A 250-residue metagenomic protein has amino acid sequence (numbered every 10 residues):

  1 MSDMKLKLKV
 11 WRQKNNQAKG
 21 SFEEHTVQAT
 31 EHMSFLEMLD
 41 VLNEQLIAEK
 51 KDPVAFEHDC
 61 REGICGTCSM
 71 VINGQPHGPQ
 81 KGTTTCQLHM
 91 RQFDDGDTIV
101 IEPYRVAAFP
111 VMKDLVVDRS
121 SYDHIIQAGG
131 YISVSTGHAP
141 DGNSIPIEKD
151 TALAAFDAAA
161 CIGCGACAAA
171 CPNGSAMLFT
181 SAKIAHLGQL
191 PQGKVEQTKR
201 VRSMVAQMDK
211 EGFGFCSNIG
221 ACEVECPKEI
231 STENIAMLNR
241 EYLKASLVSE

Functional and structural regions predicted by a protein language model:
D3-H25: Eukaryote-biased recognition of intrinsically disordered, low-complexity regulatory segments
W11, Q28, I72-G74: Short strand-turn-strand beta-turns centered on an Asx-Gly dipeptide
F22-S34: Short, contiguous acidic and Ser/Thr-rich linear segments
M33-D52, I99-E250: Ferredoxin-type iron-sulfur electron-transfer modules in oxidoreductases and energy-metabolism complexes
A55-T67: Short, structured protein-protein interaction patches enriched in aromatics and acidic/basic residues, typified by
I64, M70-I72, C222: Functionalized membrane-embedded alpha-helices
I72-G96, I101: Glycine-rich phosphate/adenylate-binding loop and adjacent beta-alpha elements of nucleotide- or dinucleotide-binding
